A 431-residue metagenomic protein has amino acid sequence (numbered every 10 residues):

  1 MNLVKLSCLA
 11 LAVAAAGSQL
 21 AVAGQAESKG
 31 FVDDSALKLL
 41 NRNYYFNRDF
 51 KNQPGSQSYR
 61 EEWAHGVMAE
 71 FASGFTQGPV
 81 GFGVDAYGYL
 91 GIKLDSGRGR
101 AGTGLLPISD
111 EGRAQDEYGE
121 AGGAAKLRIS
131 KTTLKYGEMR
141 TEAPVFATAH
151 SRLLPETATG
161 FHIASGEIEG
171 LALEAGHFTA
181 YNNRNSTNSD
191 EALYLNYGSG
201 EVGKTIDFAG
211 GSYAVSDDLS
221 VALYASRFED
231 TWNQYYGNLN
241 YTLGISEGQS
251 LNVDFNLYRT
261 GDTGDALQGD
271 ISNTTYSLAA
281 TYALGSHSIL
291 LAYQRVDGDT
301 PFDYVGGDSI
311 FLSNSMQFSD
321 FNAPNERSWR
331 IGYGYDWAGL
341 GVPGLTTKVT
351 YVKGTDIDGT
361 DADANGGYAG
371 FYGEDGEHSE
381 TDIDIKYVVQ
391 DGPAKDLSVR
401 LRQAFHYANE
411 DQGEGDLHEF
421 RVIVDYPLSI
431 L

Functional and structural regions predicted by a protein language model:
C8, A14-T141, E247, I383-Q390 (+1 more regions): Beta-barrel outer-membrane channel/assembly domains of diderm bacteria
D33, E61-V67, E117-A121, P155-T159 (+6 more regions): Residues that define the transmembrane beta-barrel architecture of outer-membrane proteins
L39, V67-S73, G123-L127, F161-S165 (+7 more regions): Residues on the lipid-exposed face of transmembrane beta-strands in outer-membrane beta-barrel proteins
N43-Y45, L134-T148, L173-A175, A209 (+4 more regions): Transmembrane beta-strand segments that form the barrel wall of outer-membrane beta-barrel proteins
P79-G81, K131-K135, G170-E174, N182 (+7 more regions): Repeated loop/turn-to-beta-strand initiation elements of outer-membrane beta-barrel proteins
R98-E117, G122, T132-S212, A222 (+2 more regions): Surface-exposed coil loops of outer-membrane beta-barrel proteins
E174-Y197, G248-P324, S328, Y407-G415: Outer-membrane beta-barrel translocator/channel fold
Y293, G298-D375, E380-V388: C-terminal structural cap/anchor segments
